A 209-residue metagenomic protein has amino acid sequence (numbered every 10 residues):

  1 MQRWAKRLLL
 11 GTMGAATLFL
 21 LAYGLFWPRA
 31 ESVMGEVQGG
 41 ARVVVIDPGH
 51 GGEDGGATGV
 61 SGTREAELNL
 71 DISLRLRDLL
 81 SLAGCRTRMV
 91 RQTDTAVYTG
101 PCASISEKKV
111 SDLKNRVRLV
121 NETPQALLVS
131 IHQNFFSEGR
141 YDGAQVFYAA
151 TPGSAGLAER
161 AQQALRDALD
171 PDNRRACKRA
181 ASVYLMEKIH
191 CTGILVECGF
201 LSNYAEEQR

Functional and structural regions predicted by a protein language model:
M1-R209: Catalytic-site microenvironment of enzymes that process N-acetyl-hexosamine-containing cell-wall polysaccharides
